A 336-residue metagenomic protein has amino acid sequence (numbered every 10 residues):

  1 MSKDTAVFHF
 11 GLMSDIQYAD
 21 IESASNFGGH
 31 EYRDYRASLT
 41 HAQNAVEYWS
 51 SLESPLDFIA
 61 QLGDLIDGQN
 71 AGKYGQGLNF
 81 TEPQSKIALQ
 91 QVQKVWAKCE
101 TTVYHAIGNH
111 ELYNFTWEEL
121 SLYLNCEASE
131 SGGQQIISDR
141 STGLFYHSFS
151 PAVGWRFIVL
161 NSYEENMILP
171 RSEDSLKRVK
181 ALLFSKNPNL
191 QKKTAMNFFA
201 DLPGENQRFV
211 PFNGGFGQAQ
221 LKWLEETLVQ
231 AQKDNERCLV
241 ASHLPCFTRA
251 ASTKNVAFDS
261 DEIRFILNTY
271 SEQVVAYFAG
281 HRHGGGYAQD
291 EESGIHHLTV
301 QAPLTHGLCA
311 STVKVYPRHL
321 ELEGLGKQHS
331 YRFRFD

Functional and structural regions predicted by a protein language model:
M1-P83: N-terminal active-site segment of His-dependent metallophosphoesterases
S2, G29-Y32, A71, G75-Q232 (+3 more regions): Extended active-site neighborhood of metal-dependent phosphoesterases/phosphodiesterases
F8, D57, W155, R237-L239: Alpha/beta-hydrolase fold active-site loops
L12-S14, I59-D64, V103-N109, L160 (+3 more regions): Active-site neighborhood of phospho(di)ester-bond hydrolases with catalytic His/Asp-centered motifs
D20, G68-N70, F247-A250, G286: Short, solvent-exposed loop/turn segments at secondary-structure junctions
E164-N166, L244-T248, G284: Short, catalytically relevant binding-site loops at active-site mouths
S172, C246-A257: Active-site His/acidic residue clusters
T227-R249: Short acidic, glycine-rich surface-loop motifs adjacent to enzyme active sites
